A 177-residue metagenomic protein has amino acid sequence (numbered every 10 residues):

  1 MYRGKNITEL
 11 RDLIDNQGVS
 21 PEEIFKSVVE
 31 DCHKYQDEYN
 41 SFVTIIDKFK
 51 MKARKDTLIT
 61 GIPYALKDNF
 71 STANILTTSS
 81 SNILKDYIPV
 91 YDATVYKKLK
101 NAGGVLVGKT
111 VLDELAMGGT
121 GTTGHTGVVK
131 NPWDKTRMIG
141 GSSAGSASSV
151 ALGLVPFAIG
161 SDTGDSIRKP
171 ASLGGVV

Functional and structural regions predicted by a protein language model:
M1-I88, A93, L115-G118: Short, well-ordered alpha-helical
A93-V177: Short glycine/serine-rich loop segments
